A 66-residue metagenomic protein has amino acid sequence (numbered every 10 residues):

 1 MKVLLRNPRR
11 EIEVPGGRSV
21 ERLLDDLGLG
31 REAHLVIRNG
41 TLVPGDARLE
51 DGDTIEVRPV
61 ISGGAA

Functional and structural regions predicted by a protein language model:
M1-A66: Ubiquitin-like/PB1-type beta-grasp interaction modules and other compact soluble beta-rich domains
